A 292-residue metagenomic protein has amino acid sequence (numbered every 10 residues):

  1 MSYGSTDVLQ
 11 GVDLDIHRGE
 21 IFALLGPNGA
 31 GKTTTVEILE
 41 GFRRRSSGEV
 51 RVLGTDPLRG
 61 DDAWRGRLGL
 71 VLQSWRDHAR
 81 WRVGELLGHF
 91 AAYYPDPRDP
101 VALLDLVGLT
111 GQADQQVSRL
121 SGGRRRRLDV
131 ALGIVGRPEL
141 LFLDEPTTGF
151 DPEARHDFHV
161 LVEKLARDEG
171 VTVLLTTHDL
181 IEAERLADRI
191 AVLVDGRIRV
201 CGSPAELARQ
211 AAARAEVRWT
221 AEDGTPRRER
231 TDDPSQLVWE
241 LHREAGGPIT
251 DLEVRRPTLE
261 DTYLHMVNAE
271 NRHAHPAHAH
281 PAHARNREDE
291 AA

Functional and structural regions predicted by a protein language model:
E40: Helix-to-loop junction immediately C-terminal to a conserved catalytic motif
G88, A92, P97-Q112: Conserved ABC ATPase "signature" region
L141-E145, F150: Catalytic Walker B motif of ABC-type/P-loop ATPase nucleotide-binding domains
H156-E169: Helical segment within the ABC ATPase nucleotide-binding domain
C201-G202: ABC ATPase "signature
E206-P276, H280-E288, A292: Short, charged/small-residue-rich alpha-helical element at the C-terminal edge of ABC transporter nucleotide-binding
